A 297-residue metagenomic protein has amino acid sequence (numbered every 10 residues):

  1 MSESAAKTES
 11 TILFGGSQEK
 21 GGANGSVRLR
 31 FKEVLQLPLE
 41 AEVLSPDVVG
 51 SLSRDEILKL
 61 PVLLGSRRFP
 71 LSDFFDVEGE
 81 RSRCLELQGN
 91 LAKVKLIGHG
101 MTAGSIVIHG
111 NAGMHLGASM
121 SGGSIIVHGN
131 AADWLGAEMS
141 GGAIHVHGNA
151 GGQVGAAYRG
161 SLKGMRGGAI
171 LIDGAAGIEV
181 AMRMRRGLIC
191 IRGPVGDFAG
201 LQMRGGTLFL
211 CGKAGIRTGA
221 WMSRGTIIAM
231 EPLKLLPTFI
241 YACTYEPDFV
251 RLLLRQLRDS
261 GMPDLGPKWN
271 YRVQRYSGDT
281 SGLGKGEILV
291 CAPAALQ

Functional and structural regions predicted by a protein language model:
M1-N90, L96, H147, L162-D173 (+6 more regions): Intrinsically disordered, low-complexity terminal regions
S82-S121, I126-A132, G136, G196 (+2 more regions): Surface-facing alpha-helical segments and adjacent helix-coil boundary elements at the starts of domains
M101, I106, I125, I144 (+3 more regions): Terminal peptide-recognition signature
H145-G152: Short regulatory "switch" loops immediately downstream of catalytic or recognition motifs within protein catalytic
Q153-S161: Extracellular beta-strand/beta-solenoid scaffold signature
A157, M182-R183, W221: Short, well-ordered secondary-structure micro-motifs
